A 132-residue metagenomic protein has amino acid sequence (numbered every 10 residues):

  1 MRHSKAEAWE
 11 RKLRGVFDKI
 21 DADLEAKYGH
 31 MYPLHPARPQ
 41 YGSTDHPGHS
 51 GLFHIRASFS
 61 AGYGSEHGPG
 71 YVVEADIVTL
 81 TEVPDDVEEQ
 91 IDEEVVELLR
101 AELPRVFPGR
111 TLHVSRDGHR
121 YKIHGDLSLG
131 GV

Functional and structural regions predicted by a protein language model:
M1-P47: N-terminal accessory segment detector
M1-S4, L112-V132: Polar/charged, Gly/Pro-rich intrinsically disordered segments
D21-K27, R56-A61, S65, S128-V132: Long, continuous compositionally biased terminal/linker segments
A22-Y41, R100-Y121: Short glycine-rich, low-complexity/disordered patches
M31-R38, V72-E74, E82-E88: A broad, low-specificity signal for short, low-complexity segments enriched in glycine/proline and polar/charged
Y41, Q90-D92, L129-G131: General N-terminal targeting signals
G42-E82: An N-terminal amphipathic alpha-helical segment
V78-F107: Short, hydrophobic/π-rich interface segment
